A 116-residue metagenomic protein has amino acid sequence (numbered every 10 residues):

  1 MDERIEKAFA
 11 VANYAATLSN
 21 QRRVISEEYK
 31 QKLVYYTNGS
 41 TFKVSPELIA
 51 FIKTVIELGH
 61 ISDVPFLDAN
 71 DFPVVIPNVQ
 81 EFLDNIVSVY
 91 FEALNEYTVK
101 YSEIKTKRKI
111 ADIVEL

Functional and structural regions predicted by a protein language model:
M1-L116: A preference for well-ordered globular domain cores that mediate specific macromolecular interactions or catalysis
